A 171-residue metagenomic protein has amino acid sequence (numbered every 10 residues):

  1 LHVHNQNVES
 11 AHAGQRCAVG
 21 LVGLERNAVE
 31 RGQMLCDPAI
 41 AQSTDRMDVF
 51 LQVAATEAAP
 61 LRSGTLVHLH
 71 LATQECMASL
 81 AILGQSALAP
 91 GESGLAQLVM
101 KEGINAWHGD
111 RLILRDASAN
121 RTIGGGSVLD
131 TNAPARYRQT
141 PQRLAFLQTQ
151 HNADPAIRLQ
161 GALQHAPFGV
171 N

Functional and structural regions predicted by a protein language model:
L1: Conserved actuator
H4-A11, G23-N171: C-terminal effector modules of nucleic-acid-centric enzymes and ribosome-associated factors
A13-C17: Membrane-interface junctions of multi-pass transporters
G20: NTP-handling and nucleic-acid-processing catalytic cores
